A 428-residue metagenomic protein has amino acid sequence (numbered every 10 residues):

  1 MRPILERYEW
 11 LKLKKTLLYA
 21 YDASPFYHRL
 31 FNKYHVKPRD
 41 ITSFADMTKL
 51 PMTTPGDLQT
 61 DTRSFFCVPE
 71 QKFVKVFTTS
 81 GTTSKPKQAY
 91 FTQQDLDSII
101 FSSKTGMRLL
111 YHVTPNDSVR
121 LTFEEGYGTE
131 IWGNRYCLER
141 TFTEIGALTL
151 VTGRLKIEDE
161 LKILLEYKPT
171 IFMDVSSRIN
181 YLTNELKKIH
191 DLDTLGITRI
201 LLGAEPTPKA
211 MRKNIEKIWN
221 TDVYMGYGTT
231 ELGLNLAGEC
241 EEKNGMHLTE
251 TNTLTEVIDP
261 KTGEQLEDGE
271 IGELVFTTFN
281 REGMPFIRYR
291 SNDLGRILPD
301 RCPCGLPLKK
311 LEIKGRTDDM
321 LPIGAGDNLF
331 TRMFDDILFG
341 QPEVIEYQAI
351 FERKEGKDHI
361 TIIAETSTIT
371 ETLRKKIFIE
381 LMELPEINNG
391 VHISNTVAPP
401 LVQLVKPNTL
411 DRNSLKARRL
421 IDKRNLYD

Functional and structural regions predicted by a protein language model:
M1-T78, K85-S98, T105-L109, T361-I363 (+2 more regions): Nucleotide 5′-phosphate-binding alpha/beta core
P55-L201, P206-I218, L338, E346: Active-site phosphate/ATP/adenylate-binding loop shared across adenylate-forming ligases
T149, V223, T255, Y347 (+1 more regions): Generic structural signal for residues in well-ordered beta-strands
P169-R178, I218-D222, K243-N252, D422-Y427: A polyampholytic, Gly/Pro-enriched intrinsically disordered region
L202-E205, Y227, M320, E365: Glycine-rich beta-strand-to-loop/alpha-helix junction loops that act as flexible
T207-R301: Conserved AMP-binding/adenylate-forming
V275, N280-H392, L415: AMP-binding/adenylate-forming catalytic core of the ANL superfamily
